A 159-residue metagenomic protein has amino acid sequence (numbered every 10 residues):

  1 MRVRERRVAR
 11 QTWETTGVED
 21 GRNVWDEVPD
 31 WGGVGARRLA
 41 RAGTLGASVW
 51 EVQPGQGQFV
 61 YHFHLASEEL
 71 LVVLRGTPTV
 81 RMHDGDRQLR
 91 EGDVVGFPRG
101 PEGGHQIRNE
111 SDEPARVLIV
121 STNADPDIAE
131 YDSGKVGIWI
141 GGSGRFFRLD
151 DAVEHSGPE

Functional and structural regions predicted by a protein language model:
M1-T44, I128-E159: A short, N-terminal "cap"/entry segment at the start of jelly-roll beta-barrel domains of the cupin/DSBH fold
G33-V34, S48-H64, P98, E102: Conserved short histidine dyad/triad with adjacent acidic residue
A40, F59-H64, Q106-N109: Short histidine-centered beta-strand/loop micro-motifs that create catalytic or ligand/metal-coordination sites
V49-Q53, F63-M82, V120-A124: Short, conserved beta-strand element in jelly-roll/cupin
F59-Y61, R87, A129: Short beta-strand segments
L70, T77-T79, D86, G104 (+1 more regions): Structural motif
H83-G100: Short acidic-glycine-tyrosine-enriched beta hairpin
R99-P126: Ligand-binding loop in jelly-roll beta-barrel domains
